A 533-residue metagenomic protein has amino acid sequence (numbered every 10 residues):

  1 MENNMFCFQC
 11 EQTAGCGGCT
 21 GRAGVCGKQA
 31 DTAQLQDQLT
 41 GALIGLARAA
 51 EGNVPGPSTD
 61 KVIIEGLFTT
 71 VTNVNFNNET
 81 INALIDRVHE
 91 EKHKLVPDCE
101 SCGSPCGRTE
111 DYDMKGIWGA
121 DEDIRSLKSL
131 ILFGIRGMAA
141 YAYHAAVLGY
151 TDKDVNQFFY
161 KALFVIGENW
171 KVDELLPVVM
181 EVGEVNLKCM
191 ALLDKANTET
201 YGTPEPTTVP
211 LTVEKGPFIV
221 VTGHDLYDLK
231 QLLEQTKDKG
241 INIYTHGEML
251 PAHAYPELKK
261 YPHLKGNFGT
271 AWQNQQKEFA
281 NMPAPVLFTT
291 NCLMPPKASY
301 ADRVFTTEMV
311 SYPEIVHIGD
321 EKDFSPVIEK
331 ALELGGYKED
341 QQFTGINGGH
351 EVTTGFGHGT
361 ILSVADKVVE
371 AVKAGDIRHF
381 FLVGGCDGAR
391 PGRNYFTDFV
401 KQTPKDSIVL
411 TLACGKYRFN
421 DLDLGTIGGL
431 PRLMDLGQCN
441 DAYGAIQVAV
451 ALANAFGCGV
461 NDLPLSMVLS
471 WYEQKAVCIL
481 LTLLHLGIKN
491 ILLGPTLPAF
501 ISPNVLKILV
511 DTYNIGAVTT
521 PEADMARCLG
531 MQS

Functional and structural regions predicted by a protein language model:
E2-T32, Q36-D37, G41-G45, C99-C102 (+1 more regions): Anaerobic metallocofactor- and corrinoid-dependent redox/one-carbon enzyme cores, especially those from methanogenesis
L43-T200: Electropositive, gly/pro-rich neighborhoods at or near active sites that engage anionic ligands
